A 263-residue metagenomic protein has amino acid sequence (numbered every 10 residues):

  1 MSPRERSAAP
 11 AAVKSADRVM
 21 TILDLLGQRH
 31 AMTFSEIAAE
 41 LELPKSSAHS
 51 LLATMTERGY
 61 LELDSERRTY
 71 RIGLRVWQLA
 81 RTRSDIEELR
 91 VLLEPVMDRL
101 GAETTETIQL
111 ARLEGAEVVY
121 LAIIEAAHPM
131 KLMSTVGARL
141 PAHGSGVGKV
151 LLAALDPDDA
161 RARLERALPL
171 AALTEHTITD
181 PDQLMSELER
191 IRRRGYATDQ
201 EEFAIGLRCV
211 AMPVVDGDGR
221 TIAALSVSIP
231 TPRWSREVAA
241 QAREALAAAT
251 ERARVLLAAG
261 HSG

Functional and structural regions predicted by a protein language model:
M1-V91, E251, V255-A259: N-terminal helix-turn-helix
A12-A16, T69, G73, I86 (+8 more regions): Short, structured helix-loop boundary elements
G27, G148, L152, D156 (+3 more regions): Short amphipathic alpha-helical signal-transduction/dimerization elements
R81-P129, A154-P157, L184-R190: All-alpha effector-binding/dimerization core of bacterial HTH-type transcriptional repressors
P129-I205: Short, solvent-exposed recognition segments
A162-L164, L168-L173, T250-G263: Cysteine/selenocysteine-centered motifs that mediate thiol-based redox chemistry or coordinate metal-sulfur cofactors
H176-A249: Extended hydrophobic
